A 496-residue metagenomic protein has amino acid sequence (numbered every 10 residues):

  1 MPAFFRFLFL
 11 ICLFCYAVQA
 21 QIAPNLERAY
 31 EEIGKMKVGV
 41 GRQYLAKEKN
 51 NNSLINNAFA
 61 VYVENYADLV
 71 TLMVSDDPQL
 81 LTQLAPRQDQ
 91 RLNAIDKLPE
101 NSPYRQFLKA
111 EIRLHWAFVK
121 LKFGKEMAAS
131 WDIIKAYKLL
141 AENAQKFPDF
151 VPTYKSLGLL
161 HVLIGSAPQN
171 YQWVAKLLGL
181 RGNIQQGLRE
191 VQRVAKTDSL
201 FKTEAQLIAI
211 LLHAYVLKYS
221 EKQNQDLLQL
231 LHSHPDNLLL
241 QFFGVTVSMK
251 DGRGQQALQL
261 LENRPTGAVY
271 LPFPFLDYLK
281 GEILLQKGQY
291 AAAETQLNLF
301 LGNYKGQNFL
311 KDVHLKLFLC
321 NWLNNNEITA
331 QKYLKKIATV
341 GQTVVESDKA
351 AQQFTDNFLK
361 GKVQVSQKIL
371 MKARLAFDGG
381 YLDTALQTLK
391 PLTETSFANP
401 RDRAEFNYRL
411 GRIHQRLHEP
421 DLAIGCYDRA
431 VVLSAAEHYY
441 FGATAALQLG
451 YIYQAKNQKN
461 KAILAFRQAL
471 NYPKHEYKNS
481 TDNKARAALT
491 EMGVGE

Functional and structural regions predicted by a protein language model:
A20-N25, S102-P103, F150, P168-Q169 (+9 more regions): Generic helix N-cap/helix-start motif at coil->alpha-helix transitions
P24-V40, F243, Q367-Q387: Alpha-helical segment of the N-proximal tetratricopeptide repeat
Y30, Y66, M73, E111 (+14 more regions): Residue-level recognition of tetratricopeptide repeat
E32, K37-Q43, E64-Q229: Short coil/linker segments at helix-helix boundaries
Q43-K47, L80-D96, A128-L140, G179-R193 (+8 more regions): Alpha-helical repeat scaffolds
A46-I55, P99-E100, K146, K176-R181 (+9 more regions): Solenoid-like repeat scaffolds
D402-G495: C-terminal soluble interaction/assembly domains
